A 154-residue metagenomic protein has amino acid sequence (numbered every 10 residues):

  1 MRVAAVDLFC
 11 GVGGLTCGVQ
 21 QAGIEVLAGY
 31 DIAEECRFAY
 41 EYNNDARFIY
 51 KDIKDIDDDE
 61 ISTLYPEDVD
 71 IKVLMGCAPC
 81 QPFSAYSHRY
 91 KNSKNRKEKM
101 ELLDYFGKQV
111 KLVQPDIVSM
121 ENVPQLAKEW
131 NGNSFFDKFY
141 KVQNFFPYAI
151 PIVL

Functional and structural regions predicted by a protein language model:
M1-A5: Extreme N-terminal starter segment of soluble prokaryotic enzymes
V6, V73-M75, S119: N-terminal Rossmann-like NAD(P) cofactor-binding module of classical short-chain dehydrogenase/reductase
F9-V12: Class I SAM-dependent methyltransferase "Motif I" SAM/SAH-binding loop
G18-E25, N43: A short, Lys/Arg-enriched amphipathic alpha-helix followed by its capping loop at the start of a domain
A33-E34: Conserved SAM/SAH-binding beta-strand->alpha-helix loop
R37-D68: S-adenosyl-L-methionine
D59-V69, Q81-L154: Class I S-adenosyl-L-methionine
